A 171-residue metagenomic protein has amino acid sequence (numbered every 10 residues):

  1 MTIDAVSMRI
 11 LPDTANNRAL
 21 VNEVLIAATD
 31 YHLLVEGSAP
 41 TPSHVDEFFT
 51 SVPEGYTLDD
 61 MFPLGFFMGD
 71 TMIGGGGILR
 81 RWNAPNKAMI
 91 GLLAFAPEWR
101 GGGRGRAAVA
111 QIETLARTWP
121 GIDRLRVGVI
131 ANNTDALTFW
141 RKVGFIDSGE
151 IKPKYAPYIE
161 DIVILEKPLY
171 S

Functional and structural regions predicted by a protein language model:
T2, P157-S171: Terminal substrate-recognition subdomain of acyl/acetyltransferases
I3, M8-R100, V109-Q111, L115 (+3 more regions): Acetyl-CoA-dependent GNAT
G103: Glycine-rich phosphate-binding loop
R106: Residues forming the Rossmann-fold NAD(P)(H) cofactor-binding site
T118-G128: Conserved GNAT acetyl-CoA-binding A-motif
R126-I130, R141, I146-I162: Conserved catalytic-core motifs of GNAT/GCN5-like acyltransferases
A136: Helix-turn-helix
